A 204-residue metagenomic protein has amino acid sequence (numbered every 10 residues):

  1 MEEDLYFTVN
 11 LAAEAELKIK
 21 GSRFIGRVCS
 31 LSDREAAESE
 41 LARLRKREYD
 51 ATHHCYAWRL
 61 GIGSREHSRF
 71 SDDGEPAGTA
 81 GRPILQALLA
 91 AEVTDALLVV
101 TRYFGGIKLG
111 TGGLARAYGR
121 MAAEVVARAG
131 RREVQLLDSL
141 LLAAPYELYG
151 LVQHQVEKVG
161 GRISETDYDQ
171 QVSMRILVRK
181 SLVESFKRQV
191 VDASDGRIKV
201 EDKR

Functional and structural regions predicted by a protein language model:
M1-G78, E201-R204: C-terminal regulatory domains involved in ligand/effector binding and gene-expression control
R27, H54-Y56, D95-L98, L141 (+1 more regions): Structural motif
A80-R128: Active-site beta-strand/loop microenvironment that shapes enzyme catalytic pockets
R131-Y146, M174-I176: Short glycine-/aliphatic-rich beta-strand segments at the starts of folded cytosolic domains
A143-G161: Short amphipathic alpha-helix segments
V152-K158, S185-S194: Short amphipathic alpha-helices in soluble, non-transmembrane regions that often serve as interface/regulatory elements
R162-D167, S194-R204: Conserved short beta-strand edge segments in small beta-sheet-based binding/regulatory domains
I176, L182-V183: Terminal, non-globular segments
